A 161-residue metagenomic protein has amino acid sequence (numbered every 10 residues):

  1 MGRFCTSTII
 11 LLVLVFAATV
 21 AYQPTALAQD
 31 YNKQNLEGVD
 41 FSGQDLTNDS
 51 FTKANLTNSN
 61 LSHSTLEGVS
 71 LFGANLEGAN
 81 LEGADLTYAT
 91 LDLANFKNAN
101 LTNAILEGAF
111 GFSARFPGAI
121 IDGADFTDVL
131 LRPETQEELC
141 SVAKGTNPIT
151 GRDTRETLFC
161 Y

Functional and structural regions predicted by a protein language model:
G2-T8, L14-Y161: Tandem repeat scaffolds
